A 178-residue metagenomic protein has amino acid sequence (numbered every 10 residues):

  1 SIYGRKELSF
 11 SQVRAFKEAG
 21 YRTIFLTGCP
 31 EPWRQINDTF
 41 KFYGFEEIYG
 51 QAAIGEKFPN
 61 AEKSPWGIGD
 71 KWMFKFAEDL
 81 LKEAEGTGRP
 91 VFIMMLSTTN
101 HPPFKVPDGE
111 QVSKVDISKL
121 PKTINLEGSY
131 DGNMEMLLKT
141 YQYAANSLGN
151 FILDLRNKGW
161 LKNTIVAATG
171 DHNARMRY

Functional and structural regions predicted by a protein language model:
S1-Y178: Solvent-exposed soluble domains appended to multi-pass membrane proteins
